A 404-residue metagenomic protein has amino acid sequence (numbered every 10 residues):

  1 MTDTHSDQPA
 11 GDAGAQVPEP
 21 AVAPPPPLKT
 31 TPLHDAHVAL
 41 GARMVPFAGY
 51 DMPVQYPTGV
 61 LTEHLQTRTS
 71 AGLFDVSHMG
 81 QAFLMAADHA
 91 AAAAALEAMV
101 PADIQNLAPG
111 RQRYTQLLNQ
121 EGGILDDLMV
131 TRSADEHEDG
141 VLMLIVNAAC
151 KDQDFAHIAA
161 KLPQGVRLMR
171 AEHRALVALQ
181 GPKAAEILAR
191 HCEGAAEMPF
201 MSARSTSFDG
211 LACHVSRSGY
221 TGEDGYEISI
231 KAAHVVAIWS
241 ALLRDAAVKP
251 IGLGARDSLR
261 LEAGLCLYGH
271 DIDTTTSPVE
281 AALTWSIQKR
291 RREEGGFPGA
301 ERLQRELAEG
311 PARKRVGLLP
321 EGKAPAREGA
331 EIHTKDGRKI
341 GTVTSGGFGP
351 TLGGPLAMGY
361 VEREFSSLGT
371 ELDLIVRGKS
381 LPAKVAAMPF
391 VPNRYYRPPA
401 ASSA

Functional and structural regions predicted by a protein language model:
T2-P46, M52-Y56, R132-A404: Conserved, structured C-terminal
T2-T115, G123: Acidic, proline/glycine-enriched N-terminal capping motif
D75, D127, E227: Acidic active-site catalytic centers that drive phospho-/nucleotidyl reactions and related ester hydrolyses
D88-D126, K183-L211: Internal amphipathic helical hairpin motif
L125-L128, V385: Short beta-strand and beta-hairpin "edge-sheet" elements
